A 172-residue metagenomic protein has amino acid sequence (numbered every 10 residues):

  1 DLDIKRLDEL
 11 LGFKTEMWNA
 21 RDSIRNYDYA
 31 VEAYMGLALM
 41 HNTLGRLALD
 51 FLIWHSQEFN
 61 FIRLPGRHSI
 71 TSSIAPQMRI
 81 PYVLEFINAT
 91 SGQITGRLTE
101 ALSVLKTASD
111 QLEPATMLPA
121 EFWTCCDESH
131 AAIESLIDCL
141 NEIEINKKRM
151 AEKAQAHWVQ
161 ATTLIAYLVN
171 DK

Functional and structural regions predicted by a protein language model:
D1-V104: Internal glycine-rich alpha/beta core junctions
A75-K172: Glycine-rich cofactor/substrate-binding loops
